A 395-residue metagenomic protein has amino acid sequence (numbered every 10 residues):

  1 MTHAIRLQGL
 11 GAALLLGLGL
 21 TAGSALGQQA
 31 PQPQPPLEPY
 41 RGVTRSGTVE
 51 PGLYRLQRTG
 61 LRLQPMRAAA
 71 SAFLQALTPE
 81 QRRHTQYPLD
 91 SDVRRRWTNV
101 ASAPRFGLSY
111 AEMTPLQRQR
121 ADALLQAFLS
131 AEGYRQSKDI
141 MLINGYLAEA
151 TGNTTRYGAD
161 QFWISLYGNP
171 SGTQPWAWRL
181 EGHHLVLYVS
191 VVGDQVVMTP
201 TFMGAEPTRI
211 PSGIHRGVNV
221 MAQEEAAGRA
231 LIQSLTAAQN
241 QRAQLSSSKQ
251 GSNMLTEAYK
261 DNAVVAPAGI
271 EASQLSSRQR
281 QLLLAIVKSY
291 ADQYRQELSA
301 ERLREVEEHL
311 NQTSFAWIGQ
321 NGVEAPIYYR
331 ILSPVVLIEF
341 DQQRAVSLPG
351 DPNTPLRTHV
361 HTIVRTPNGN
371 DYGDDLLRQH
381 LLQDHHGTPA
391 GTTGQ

Functional and structural regions predicted by a protein language model:
M1-A12: Bacterial N-terminal signal peptides that target proteins for export
G11-A22: Bacterial N-terminal signal peptides
G23-G27: Sec/Tat signal peptide C-region and signal peptidase I cleavage site
Q28-L77, R83-S130, Y134-Q395: A cross-kingdom marker for long, charged
